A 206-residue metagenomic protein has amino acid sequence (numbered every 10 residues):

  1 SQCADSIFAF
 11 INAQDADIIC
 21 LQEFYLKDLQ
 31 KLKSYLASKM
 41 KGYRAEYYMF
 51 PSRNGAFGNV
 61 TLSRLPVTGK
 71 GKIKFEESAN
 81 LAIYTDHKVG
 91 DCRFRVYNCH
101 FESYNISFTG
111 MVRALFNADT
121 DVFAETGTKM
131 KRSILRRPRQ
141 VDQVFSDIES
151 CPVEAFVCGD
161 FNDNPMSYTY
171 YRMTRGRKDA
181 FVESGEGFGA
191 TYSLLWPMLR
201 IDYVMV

Functional and structural regions predicted by a protein language model:
S1-Q2, V153: Mobile, glycine- and charge-enriched loop segments and immediately flanking short secondary-structure elements within
Q2, A9, A16-L21, K27 (+4 more regions): Catalytic domains that recognize anionic headgroups
Q2-D5, N12, I18-T109: Structured beta-strand-rich core segments of catalytic domains in phosphoester-bond hydrolases
C3, I7, D28, L32 (+3 more regions): Stable alpha-helical elements in mature extracytoplasmic
F8, D86, F145-E149: Generic structural signal for well-ordered alpha-helical scaffold segments
Y35-K39, R113-L115, M173-G176: Glycine-rich, phosphate-binding/catalytic loops in enzymes
R44-T61, T128-P152, F156, F161-V206: Active site of divalent-metal-dependent phosphoester/diester hydrolases
M111-M130: A solvent-exposed, charged loop/short amphipathic helix patch at secondary-structure junctions
